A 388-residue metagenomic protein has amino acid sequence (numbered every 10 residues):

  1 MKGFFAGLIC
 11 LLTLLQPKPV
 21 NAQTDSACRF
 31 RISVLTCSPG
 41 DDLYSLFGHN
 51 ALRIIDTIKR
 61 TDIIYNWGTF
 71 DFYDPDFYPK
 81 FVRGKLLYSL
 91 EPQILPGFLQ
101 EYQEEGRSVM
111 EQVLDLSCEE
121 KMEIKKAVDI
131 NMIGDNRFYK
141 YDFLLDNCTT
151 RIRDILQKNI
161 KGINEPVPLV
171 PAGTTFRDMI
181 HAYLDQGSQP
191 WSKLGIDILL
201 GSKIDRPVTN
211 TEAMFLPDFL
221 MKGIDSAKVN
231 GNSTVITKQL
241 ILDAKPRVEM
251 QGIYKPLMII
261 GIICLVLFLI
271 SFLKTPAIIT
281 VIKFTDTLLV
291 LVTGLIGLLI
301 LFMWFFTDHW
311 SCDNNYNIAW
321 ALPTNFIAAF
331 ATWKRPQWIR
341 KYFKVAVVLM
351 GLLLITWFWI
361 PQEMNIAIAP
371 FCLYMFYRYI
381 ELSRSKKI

Functional and structural regions predicted by a protein language model:
M1-T24, K387-I388: Bacterial Sec-dependent N-terminal signal peptides
L8, Q23-A27, V34, N136-F138: Internal catalytic domains of large membrane-associated glycosyltransferases
Q23-D25, D56-T61, L116-E120: A short, structured loop/turn motif at beta-sheet edges
C28-G106: Glycine-rich catalytic cores of cysteine/serine-nucleophile enzymes that process amide/ester linkages in cell-envelope
H49, D62, E111-V113, T149 (+1 more regions): Extracellular structured ligand-interaction cores
D71-D146, T150-I160: A cross-kingdom signal targeting lumenal/periplasmic-facing segments of multi-pass membrane and secretory-pathway
I130-F330, Q337-R340, V348-I388: Activation targets extended, charge/polar-rich intrinsically disordered C-terminal tails
